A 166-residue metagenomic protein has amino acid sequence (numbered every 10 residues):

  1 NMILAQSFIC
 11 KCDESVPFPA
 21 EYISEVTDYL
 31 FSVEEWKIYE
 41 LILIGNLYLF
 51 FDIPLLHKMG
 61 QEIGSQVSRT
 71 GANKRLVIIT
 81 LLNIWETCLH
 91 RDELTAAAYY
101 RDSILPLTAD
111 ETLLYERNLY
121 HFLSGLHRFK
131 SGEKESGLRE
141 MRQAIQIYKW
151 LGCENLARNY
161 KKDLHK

Functional and structural regions predicted by a protein language model:
N1, P19, L56-H57, L94-A98 (+3 more regions): Solenoid-repeat scaffolds in large eukaryotic assemblies
N1-D28: Hydrophobic alpha-helical segments and helix pairs
N1-M2, E34-Y39, R75-L76, Y115-E116 (+1 more regions): Residue signature of alpha-solenoid helical repeat architecture, marking inter-repeat boundaries and helix-start
I3-C10, I42-N46, I79, N83-T87 (+2 more regions): "A position-specific structural signal for the A-helix of alpha-solenoid helical repeats
K11, S15-F18, Y48, L89-D92 (+3 more regions): Hydrophobic/aromatic side-chain positions at a characteristic register within alpha-helices of tetratricopeptide repeats
E25-F31, G64-R69, R101-D110, R142-C153: Amphipathic alpha-helical segments of tetratricopeptide repeats
E40-L114: Alpha-helical adaptor scaffolds
L107-K166: Long, positively charged, glycine-interspersed low-complexity recognition regions
